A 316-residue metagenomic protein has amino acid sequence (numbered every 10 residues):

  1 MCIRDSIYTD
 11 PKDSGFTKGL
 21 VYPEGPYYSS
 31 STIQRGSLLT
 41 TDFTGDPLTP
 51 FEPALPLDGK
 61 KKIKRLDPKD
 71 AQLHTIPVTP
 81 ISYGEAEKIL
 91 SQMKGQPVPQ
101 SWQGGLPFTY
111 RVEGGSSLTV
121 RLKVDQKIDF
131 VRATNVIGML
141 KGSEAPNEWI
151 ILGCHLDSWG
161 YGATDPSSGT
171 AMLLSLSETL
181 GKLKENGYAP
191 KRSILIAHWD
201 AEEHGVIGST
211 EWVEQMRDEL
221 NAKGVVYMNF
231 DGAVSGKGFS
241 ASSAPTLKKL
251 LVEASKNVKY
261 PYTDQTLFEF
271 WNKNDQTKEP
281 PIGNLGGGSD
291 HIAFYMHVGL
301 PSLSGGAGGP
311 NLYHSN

Functional and structural regions predicted by a protein language model:
M1-S6: Conserved small/polar residues in nucleotide/adenosyl-binding loops
Y8-D13, W149, Q276-T277: Soluble extramembrane regions of membrane proteins in the secretory/endomembrane system
P11, L173, F294-Y295: Hydrophobic residues within well-ordered alpha-helices
K12-V21, G25-S31: Hydrophobic or amphipathic alpha-helical targeting/insertion segments
Y22-E24, S101-W102, E185, A189 (+1 more regions): Surface-exposed patches in mature extracellular/periplasmic domains of secreted proteins
S30, L38-P97, A145, W199-S315: Metal-dependent peptidase/peptidase-like ectodomains
P50-T164, S175-E178, K182-N186, E214: Soluble metallo-hydrolase cores and metallopeptidase-like ectodomains found primarily in the secretory/periplasmic
T134-V136, E148-K184, P190-E214, V226-S235 (+2 more regions): Extended, hydrophobic alpha-helical segments in both membrane/secreted and soluble proteins
